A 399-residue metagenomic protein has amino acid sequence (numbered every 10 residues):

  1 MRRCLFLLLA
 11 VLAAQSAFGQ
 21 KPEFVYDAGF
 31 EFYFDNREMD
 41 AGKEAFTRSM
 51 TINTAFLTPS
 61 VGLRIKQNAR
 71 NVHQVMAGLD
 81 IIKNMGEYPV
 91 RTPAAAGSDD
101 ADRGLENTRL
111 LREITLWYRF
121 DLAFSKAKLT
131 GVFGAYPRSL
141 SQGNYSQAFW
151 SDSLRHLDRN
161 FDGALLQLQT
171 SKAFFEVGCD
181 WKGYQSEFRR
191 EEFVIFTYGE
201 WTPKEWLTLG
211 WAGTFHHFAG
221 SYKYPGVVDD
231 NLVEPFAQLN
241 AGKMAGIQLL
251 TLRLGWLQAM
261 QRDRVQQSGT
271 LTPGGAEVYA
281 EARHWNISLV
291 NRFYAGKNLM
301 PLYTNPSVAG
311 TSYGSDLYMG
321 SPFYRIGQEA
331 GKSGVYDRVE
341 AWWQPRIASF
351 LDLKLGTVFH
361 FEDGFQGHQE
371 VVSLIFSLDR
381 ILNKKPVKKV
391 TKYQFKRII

Functional and structural regions predicted by a protein language model:
M1-C4, G19-Q20: Positively charged n-region of N-terminal signal peptides that target proteins for export
R3-A13: Sec-dependent N-terminal signal peptides
G19-F124, R338, D352, G356 (+2 more regions): Beta-barrel outer-membrane channel/assembly domains of diderm bacteria
G29-Y33, T115, F174, K182 (+3 more regions): Exposed, low-structure sequence patches enriched in small/polar residues
D40-A45, A95-A101, S146-F149, D180 (+3 more regions): Extracytoplasmic loops and strand-loop junctions of Gram-negative outer membrane beta-barrel proteins
M50-F56, R190-E192, D230: Short, surface-exposed loop/turn motifs at beta-strand boundaries within globular domains
A69-M85, A101-K182, N291-R292, K297-L299: Outer membrane beta-barrel
S151-D158, E187-E191, Q369-V371: Short, well-structured alpha-helical patches and their helix-loop capping segments that border functional surfaces
